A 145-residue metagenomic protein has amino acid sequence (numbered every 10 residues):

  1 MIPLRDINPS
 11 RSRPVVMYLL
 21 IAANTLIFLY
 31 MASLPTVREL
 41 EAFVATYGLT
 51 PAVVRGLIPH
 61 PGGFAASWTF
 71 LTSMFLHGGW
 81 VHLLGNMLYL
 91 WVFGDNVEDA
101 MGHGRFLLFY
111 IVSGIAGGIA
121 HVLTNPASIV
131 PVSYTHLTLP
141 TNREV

Functional and structural regions predicted by a protein language model:
M1-P9: Cytosolic juxtamembrane amphipathic/interface segments immediately preceding and feeding into a transmembrane helix
R11-A22: Alpha-helical transmembrane segments and their helix-start/interface "positive-inside/aromatic belt" motifs in integral
L20, T25-V132: N-terminal TM1-TM2 helical hairpin plus the immediately adjacent luminal interfacial "cap"
T135-T141: Conserved small/polar residues in nucleotide/adenosyl-binding loops
